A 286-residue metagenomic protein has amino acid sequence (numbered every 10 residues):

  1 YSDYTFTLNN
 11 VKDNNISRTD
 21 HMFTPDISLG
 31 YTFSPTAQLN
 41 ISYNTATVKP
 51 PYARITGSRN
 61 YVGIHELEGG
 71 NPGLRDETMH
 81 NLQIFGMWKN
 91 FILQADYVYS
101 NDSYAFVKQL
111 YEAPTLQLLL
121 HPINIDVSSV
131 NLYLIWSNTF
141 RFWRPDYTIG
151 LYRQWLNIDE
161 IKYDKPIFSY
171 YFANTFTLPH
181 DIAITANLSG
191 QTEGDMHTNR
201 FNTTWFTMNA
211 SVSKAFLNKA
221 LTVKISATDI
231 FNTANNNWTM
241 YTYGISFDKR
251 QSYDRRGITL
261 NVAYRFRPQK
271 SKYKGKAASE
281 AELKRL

Functional and structural regions predicted by a protein language model:
Y1-I16, D20-G30, R144-D146, S169-G194: Surface-exposed extracellular loop regions of Gram-negative outer-membrane beta-barrel proteins
Y1-T5, Y43-K49, R59, W88-N90 (+7 more regions): Transmembrane beta-strands of outer-membrane beta-barrel pores
N15-R18, T47-N101, L118-V130, Y253-R256: Outer-membrane beta-barrel signature, preferentially recognizing the C-terminal barrel domain of Gram-negative
F23, Y31-P35, T78, M87-I92 (+6 more regions): Outer-membrane beta-barrel strand-turn architecture
I27-Y31, L82-W88, L132-N138, Y170-F176 (+3 more regions): Residues on the lipid-exposed face of transmembrane beta-strands in outer-membrane beta-barrel proteins
N101, I123-Q191: Gram-negative outer-membrane beta-barrel transporters
L151-L156, F168-F216, T228-F231, T239-M240 (+1 more regions): C-terminal beta-barrel architecture of Gram-negative outer-membrane proteins
F216-L286: C-terminal beta-signal and adjacent terminal beta-strands/loops of Gram-negative outer-membrane beta-barrel proteins
